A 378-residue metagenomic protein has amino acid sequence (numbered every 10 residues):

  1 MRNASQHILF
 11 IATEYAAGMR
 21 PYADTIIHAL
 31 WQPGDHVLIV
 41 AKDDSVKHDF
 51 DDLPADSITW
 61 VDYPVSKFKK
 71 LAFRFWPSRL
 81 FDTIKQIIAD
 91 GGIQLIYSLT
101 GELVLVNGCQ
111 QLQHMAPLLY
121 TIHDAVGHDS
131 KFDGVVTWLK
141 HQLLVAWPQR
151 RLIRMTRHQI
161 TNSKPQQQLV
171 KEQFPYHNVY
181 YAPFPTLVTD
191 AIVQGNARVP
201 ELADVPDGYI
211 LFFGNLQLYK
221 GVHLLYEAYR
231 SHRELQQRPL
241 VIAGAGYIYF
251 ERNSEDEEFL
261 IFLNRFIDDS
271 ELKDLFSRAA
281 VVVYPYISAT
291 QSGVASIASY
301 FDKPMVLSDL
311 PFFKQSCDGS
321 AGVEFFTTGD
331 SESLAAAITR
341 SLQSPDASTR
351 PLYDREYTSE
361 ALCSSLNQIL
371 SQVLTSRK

Functional and structural regions predicted by a protein language model:
T13-A17, P21, H28-F75, Q166 (+2 more regions): N-terminal strand-loop element at the rim of the active site of nucleotide-sugar-dependent glycosyltransferases
I84-L105, P117-L119, H158, V281-Y284: Short N-terminal targeting/anchoring amphipathic segment
L95, Q111-K131: Active-site proximal beta-strand in glycosyltransferases
L139-Q159: Membrane-proximal helix-turn-helix segments that form the acceptor-binding/catalytic region of lipid-linked
E201-K220, Y226-R230, L240: Conserved donor-binding/catalytic core segment of Leloir-type glycosyltransferases
F250-D274: Nucleotide-activated donor-binding/catalytic signature segment of Leloir-type glycosyltransferases, i.e., the conserved
F262, V323-E332, I338-P345: Conserved acidic donor-binding segment of nucleotide-sugar-dependent glycosyltransferases
D274-T290, K303: Acidic donor-binding loop of glycosyltransferase active sites
